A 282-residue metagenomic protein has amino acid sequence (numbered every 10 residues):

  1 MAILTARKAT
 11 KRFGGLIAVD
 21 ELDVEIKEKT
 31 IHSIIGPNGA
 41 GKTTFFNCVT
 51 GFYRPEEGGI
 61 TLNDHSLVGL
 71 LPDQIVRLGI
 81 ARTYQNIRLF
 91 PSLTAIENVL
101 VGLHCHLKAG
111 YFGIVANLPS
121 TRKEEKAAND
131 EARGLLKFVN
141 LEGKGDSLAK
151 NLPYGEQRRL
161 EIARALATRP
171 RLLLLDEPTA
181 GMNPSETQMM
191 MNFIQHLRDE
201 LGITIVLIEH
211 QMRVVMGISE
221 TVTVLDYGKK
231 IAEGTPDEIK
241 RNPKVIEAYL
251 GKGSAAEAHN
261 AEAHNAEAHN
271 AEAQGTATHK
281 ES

Functional and structural regions predicted by a protein language model:
M1-N260, E272-S282: Glycine-rich phosphate-binding loops of nucleotide-dependent enzymes
H264-N265, N270: Intrinsically disordered, low-complexity repeat regions of secreted/extracellular protein precursors
